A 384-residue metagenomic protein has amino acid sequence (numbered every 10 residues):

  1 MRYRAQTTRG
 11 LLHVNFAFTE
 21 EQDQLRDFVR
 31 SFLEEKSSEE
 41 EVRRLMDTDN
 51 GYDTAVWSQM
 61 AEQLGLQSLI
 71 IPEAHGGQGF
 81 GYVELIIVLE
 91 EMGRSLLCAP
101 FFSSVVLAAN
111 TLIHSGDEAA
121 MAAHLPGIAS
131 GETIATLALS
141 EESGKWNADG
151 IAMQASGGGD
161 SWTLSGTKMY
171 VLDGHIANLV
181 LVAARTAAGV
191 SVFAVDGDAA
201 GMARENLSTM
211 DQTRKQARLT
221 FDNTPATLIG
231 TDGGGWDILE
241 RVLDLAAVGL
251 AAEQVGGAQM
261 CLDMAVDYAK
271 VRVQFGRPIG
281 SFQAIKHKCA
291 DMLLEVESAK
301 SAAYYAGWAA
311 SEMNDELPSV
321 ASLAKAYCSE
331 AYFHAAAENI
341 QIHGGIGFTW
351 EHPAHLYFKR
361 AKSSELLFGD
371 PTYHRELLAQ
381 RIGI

Functional and structural regions predicted by a protein language model:
R2-L96, S115-A120, G127, G131-E132 (+3 more regions): Alpha-helical interface subdomain recognition
F80, N147-D149, D173-A177: Short glycine/proline-enriched turns and hinge-like loops at secondary-structure junctions
A99-A119: N-terminal glycine-rich flavin-associated loop
I113-G116, V182-R185, A194-G197, T220-D222 (+1 more regions): Short beta-strand-to-turn element immediately C-terminal to the catalytic PLP-Schiff-base lysine in fold type I
G131-E142: A short, Trp-centered hydrophobic/proline-enriched beta-strand micro-motif
W146, G150-A152, Y170-V171, D196-L228: Flexible, small-/acidic-enriched active-site or ligand-binding loops
N147-S165: Cytochrome P450 C-terminal beta-domain/meander region
S165-M202: A short core secondary-structure module
